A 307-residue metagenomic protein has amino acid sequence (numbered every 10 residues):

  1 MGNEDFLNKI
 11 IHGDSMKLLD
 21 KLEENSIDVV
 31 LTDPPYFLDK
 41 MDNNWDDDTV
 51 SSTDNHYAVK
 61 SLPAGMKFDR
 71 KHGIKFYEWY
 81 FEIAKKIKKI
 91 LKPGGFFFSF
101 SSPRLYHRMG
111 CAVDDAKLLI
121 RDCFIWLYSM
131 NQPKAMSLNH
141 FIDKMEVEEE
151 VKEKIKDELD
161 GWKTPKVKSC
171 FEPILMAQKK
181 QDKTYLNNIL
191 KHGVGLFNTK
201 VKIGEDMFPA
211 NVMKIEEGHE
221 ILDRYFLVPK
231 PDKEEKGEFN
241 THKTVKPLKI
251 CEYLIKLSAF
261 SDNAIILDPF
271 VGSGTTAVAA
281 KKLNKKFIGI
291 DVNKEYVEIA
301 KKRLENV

Functional and structural regions predicted by a protein language model:
M1-G2, Y296: Enriched but not universal
N3-K9: A short helix-to-beta-strand connector/capping loop
L7, D28-T32, Y36-K85, F96-S99 (+1 more regions): Class I S-adenosyl-L-methionine
H12-K17: Conserved SAM/SAH-binding loop
L18-E24: Short conserved loop adjoining the S-adenosyl-L-methionine
